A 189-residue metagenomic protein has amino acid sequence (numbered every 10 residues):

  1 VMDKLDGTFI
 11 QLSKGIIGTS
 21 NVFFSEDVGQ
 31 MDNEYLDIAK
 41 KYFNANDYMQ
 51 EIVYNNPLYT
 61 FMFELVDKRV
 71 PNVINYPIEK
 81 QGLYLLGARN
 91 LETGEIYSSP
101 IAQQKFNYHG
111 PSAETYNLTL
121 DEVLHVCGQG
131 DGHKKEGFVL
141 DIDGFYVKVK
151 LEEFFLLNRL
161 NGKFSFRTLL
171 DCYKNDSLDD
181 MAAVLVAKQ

Functional and structural regions predicted by a protein language model:
V1-Q189: Core nucleotide-handling region used for phosphoryl-transfer chemistry
